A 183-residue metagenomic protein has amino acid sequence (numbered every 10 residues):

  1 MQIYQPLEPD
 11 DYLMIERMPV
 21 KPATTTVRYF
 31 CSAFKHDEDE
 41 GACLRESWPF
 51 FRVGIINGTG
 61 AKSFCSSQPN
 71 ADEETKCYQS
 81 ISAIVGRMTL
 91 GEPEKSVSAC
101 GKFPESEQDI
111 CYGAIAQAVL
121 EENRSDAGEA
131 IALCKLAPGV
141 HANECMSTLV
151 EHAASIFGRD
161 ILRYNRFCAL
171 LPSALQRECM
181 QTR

Functional and structural regions predicted by a protein language model:
M1-R183: Non-catalytic tandem-repeat scaffold regions and their flanking low-complexity/translocation tails
